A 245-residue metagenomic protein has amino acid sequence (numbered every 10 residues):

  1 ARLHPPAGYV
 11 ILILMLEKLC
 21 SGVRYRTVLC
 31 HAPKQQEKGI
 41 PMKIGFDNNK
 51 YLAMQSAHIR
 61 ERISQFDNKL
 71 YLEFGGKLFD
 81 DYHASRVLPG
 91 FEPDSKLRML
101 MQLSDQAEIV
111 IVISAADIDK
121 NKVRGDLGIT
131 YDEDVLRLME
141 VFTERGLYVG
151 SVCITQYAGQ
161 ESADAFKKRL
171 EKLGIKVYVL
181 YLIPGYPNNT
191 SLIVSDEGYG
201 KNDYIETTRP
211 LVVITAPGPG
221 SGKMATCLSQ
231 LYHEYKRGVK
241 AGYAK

Functional and structural regions predicted by a protein language model:
K38-P184: Long, basic/Gly/Ser/Thr-rich N-terminal segments that mediate initial subcellular attachment or targeting
A57, S195-E206: Pre-Walker A adenine-sensing motif
N68, T208-V212: Pre-Walker A (Motif I) flank of P-loop NTPase domains
L182-G200: N-terminal pre-Walker A segment at the start of P-loop NTPase domains
L211-Y235: Glycine-rich phosphate-binding P-loop
G238-K245: Short beta-strand-centered segment that lines the nucleotide-binding/catalytic pocket of NTP-utilizing
